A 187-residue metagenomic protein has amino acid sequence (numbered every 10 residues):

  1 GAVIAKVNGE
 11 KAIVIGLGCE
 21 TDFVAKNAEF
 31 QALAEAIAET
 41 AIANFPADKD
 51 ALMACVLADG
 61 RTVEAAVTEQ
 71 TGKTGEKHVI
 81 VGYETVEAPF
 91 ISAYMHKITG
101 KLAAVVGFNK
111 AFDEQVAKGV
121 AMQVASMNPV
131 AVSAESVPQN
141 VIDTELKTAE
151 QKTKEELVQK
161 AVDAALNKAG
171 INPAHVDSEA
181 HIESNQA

Functional and structural regions predicted by a protein language model:
G1-A187: N-terminal assembly/interaction segments in proteins that build large macromolecular machines
